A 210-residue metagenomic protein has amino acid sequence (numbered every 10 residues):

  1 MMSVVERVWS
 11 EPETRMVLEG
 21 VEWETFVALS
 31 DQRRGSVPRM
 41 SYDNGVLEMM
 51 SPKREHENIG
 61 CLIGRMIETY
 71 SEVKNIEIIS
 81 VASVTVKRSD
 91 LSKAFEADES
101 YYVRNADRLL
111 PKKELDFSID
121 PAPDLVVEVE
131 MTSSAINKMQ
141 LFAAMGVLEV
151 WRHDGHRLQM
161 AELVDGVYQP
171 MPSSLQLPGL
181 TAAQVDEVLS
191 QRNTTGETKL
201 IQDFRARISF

Functional and structural regions predicted by a protein language model:
M1-F210: Gly/Pro/Ser/Thr-rich low-complexity, intrinsically disordered segments predominantly at protein N-termini
